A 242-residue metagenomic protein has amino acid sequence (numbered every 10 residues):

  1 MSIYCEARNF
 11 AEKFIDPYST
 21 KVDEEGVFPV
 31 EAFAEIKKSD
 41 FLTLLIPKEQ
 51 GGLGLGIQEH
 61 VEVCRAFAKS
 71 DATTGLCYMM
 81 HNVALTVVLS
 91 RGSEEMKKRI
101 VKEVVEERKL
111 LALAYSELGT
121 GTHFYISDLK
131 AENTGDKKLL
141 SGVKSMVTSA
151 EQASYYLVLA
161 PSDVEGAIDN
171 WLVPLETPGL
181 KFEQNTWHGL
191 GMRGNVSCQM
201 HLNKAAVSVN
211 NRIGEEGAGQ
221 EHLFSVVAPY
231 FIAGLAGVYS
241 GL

Functional and structural regions predicted by a protein language model:
M1-E6, F10: N-terminal, positively charged, Ser/Thr/Ala/Gly-biased leader segments that form transit/presequence-like amphipathic
N9-T20: N-terminal capping segment at the start of a domain
T20, V27-K38, L42-T148: Glycine-rich flavin
R91-S93, T134-D136, P161-V164, L175-P178 (+1 more regions): Short loop segments at secondary-structure junctions
V104-V105, T122-F124, E132-N133, T148-Q152 (+3 more regions): Solvent-exposed alpha-helices and their adjacent loops that cap or buttress functional pockets in soluble metabolic
D128-K130, Y155-L159, N170-L172, S197-K204: Conserved hydrophobic/aromatic beta-strand scaffold that supports enzyme active sites
V143-F182: A short core secondary-structure module
W187-L242: Glycine-rich beta->alpha junctions and the first turn(s) of the following alpha-helix
